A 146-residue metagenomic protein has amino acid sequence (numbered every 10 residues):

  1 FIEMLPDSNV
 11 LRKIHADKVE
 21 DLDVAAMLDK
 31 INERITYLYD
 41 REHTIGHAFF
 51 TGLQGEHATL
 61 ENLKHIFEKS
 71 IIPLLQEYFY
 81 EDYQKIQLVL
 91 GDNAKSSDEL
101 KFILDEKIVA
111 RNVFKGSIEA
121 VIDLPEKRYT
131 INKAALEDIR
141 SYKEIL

Functional and structural regions predicted by a protein language model:
F1-L146: C-terminal regulatory/interaction module of P-loop NTP-utilizing enzymes
